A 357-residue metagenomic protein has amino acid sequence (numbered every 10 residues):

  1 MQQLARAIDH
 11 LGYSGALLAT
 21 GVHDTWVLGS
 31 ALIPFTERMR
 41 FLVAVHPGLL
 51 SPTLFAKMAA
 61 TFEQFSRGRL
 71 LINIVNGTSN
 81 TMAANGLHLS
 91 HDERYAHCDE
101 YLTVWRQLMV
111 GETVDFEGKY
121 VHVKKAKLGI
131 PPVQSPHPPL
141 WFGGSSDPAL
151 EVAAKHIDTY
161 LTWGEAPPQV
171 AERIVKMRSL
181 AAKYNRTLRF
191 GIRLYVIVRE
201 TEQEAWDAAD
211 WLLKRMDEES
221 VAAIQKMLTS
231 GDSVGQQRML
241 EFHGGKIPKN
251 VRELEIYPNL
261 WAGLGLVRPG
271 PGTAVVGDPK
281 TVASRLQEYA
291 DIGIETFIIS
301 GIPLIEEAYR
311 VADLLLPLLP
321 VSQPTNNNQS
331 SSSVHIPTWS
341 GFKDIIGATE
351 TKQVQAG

Functional and structural regions predicted by a protein language model:
M1-A7, F55-M58, F142-V152, L212 (+1 more regions): Short, acidic/polar
M1-R38, E117, V133-P138: N-terminal beta1-alpha1-beta2 module of alpha/beta enzyme domains
I8, G12, L32, F62 (+8 more regions): Conserved, mostly hydrophobic/aromatic
G12, F35-M39, S66, A154-L161 (+1 more regions): Glycine-enriched alpha-helix->loop->beta-strand junction motifs that scaffold or abut catalytic
Y13-F35, G164-P168, I298-A312: Glycine-rich, proline-tolerant flexible connector loops at the mouths of alpha/beta enzymes
A16-L18, R40-V45, L70-I74, L140-G143 (+3 more regions): Hydrophobic faces of well-ordered beta-strands that scaffold small-molecule active sites in alpha/beta enzyme cores
G48-F65: Glycine-rich anion/phosphate-binding loops
L87, H91-V133, E165-A290, L319-G357: An alpha-helical appendage that flanks or caps ligand/catalytic pockets
